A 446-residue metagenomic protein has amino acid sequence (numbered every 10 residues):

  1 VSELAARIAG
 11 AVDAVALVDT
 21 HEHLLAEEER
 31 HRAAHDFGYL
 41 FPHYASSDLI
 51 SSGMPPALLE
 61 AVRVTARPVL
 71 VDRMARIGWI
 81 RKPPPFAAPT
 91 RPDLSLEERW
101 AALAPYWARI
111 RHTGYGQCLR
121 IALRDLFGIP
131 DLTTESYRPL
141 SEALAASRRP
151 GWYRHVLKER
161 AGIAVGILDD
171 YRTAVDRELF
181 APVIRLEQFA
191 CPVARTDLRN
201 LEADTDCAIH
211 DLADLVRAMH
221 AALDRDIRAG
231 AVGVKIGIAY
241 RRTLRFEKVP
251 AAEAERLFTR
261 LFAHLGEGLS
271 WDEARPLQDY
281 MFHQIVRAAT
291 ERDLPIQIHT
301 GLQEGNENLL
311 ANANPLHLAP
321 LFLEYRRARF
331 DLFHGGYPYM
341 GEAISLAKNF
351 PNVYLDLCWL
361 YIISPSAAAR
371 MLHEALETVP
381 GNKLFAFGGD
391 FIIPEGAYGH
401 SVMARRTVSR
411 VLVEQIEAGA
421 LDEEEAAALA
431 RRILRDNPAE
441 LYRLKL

Functional and structural regions predicted by a protein language model:
S2-V18, L40-I110, Q117-D125, L140 (+2 more regions): Mid-to-C-terminal alpha-helical segments outside catalytic/metal-binding sites
L17-E27, P295-Q303: Histidine-centered catalytic micro-motifs
H21, G166, V234, H299 (+4 more regions): Divalent metal-coordination and catalytic microenvironments
E27, H299, D331-G335, L357-C358 (+1 more regions): Short acidic/histidine-rich active-site segments
E28-A34, N306-P315, M340-N349, P365-H373 (+1 more regions): Histidine/acidic-residue-rich catalytic or RNA/ligand-binding cores of hydrolases and nuclease-related proteins
P42-A61, P105, Y115, L119-R124 (+4 more regions): Divalent metal-dependent hydrolysis catalytic cores, especially in the metallo-beta-lactamase
A143-L144, R148, E178-D272: Active-site-proximal, glycine-rich beta->alpha crossover segments in alpha/beta enzymes that shape flexible
A229-E342: Divalent metal-binding pocket/active-site signature
